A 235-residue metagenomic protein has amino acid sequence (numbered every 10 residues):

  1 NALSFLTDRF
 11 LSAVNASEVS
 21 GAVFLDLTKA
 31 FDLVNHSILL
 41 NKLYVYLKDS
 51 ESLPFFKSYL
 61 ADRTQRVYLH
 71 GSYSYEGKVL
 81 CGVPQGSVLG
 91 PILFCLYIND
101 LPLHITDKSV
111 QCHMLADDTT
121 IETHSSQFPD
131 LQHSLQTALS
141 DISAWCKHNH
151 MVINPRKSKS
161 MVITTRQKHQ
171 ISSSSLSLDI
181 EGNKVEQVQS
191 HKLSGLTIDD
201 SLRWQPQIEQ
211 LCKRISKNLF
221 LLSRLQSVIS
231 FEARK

Functional and structural regions predicted by a protein language model:
N1-P84: Conserved pre-catalytic core of RNA-dependent polymerases
N1-S4, A22-F24, V67-L93, E122-F128 (+3 more regions): Short, conserved non-catalytic motifs in the polymerase core
A2-A13, Q132-N149, S216: Inter-domain linker/hinge segments that demarcate the starts of reverse transcriptase and RNase H-type modules
L6, D26, L43, F56 (+9 more regions): Mobile genetic element proteins and their domesticated derivatives, centered on retroelements and DNA transposons
N15, P91-S126: Active-site palm subdomain of RNA-directed nucleic acid polymerases
A30-Y46, T119-A144: Catalytic palm subdomain of template-directed nucleic-acid polymerases, centered on the conserved carboxylate motif
G71, V152-Q189: Short, conserved micro-motifs composed of acidic
G182-K235: Basic, alpha-helical interaction scaffolds
